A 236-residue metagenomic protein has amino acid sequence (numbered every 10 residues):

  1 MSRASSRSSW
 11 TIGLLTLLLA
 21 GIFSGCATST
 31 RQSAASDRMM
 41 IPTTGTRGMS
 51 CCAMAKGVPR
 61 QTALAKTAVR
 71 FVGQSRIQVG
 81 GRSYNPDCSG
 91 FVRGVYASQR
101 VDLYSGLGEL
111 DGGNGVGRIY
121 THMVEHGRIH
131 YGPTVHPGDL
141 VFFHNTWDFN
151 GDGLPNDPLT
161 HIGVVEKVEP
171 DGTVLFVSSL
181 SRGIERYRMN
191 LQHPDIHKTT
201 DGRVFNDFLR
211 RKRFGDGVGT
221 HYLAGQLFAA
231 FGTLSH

Functional and structural regions predicted by a protein language model:
S2-G13: Bacterial N-terminal signal peptides that target proteins for export
R3, C26-A27: Cell-wall glycan-active module
G13-I22: Bacterial N-terminal signal peptides
A27-A34, G151-H236: Aromatic- and glycine-rich peptidoglycan recognition patches
A27-E109, G219-H236: N-terminal capping segments
M54-A55, Y104-R186: ...with weaker cross-activation on analogous glycine-rich loops/strands in unrelated enzymes
